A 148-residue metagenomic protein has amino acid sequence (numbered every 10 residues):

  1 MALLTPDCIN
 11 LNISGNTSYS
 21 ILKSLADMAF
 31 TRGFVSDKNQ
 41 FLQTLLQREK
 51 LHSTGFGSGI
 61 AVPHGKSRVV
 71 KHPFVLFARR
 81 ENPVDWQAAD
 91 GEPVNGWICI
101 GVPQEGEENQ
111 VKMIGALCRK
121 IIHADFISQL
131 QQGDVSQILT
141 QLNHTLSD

Functional and structural regions predicted by a protein language model:
M1-D148: Cytosolic covalent-transfer regions centered on His/Cys nucleophiles that carry phosphoryl or persulfide groups
